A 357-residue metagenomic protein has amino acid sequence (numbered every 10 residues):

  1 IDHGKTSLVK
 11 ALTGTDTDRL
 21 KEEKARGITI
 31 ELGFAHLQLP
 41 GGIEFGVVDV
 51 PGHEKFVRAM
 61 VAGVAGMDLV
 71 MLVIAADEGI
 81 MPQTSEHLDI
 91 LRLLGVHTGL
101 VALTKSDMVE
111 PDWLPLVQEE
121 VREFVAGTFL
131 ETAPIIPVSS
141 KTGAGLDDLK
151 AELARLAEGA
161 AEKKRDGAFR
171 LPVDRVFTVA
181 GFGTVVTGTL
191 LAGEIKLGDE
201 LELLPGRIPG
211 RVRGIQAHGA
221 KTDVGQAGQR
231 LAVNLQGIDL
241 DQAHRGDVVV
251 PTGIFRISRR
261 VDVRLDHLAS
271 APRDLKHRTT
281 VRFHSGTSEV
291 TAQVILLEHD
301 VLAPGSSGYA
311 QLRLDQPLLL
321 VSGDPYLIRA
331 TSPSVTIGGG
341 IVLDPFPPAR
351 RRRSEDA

Functional and structural regions predicted by a protein language model:
I1-V61, M67, L72: P-loop NTPase switch module centered on the Walker A-proximal segment
D2, L8, G27, D49 (+13 more regions): Residue-level signature of catalytic and energy-coupling elements of molecular machines, predominantly ATP/GTP-dependent
K5, H53-E54, D77-M81, V96 (+8 more regions): Conserved nucleotide-binding/hydrolysis micro-motifs of P-loop NTPases
I43-F45, V50-K55, V64-L116: Conserved Switch II/interswitch segment of TRAFAC-class P-loop GTPases
A75-A76, L100-L116, I136-A144, Q236 (+4 more regions): G-domain G4 guanine-recognition motif of GTPases
S106, E123-A271: Conserved catalytic-core segments of large NTP-driven translation/proteostasis enzymes
V109-W113, I238-A357: C-terminal effector modules of nucleic-acid-centric enzymes and ribosome-associated factors
